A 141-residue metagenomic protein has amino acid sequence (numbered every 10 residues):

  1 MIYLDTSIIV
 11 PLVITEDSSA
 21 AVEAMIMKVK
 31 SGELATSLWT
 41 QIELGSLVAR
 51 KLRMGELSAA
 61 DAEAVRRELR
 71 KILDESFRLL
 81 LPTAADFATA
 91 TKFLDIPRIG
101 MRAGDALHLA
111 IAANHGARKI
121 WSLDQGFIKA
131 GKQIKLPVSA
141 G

Functional and structural regions predicted by a protein language model:
M1, K71, L109-A110, N114-G141: Acidic, PIN/NYN-like endoribonuclease modules and their adjacent C-terminal/linker elements
M1-T40, K51-V65, S139: Short, well-structured N-terminal submotif of metal-dependent ribonuclease cores
D5, A21, T89, I111 (+1 more regions): Residues within well-formed alpha-helices
S31, V65-S76, Q133-P137: Short, mixed-charge aromatic SLiMs
L34, K51, E75-L123: Active-site neighborhoods of divalent-metal-dependent phosphate/nucleic-acid chemistry enzymes
G45-S46: Well-ordered alpha-helical segments within folded domains of soluble proteins
E56-L57, I99, A117, L136: Helix N-cap/coil-helix junction residues
